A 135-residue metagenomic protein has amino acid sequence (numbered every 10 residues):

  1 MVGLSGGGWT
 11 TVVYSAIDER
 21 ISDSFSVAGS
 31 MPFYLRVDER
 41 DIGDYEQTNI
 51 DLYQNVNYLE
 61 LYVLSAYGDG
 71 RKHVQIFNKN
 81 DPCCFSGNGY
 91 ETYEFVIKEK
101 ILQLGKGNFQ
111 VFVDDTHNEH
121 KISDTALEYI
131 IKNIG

Functional and structural regions predicted by a protein language model:
M1-Y45: Primarily recognizes the serine-hydrolase "nucleophile elbow" in alpha/beta-hydrolase and SGNH/GDSL folds
L4, N78-N80, D114-T116: Structural motif
G8-T11, M31-L35, D81-F85, H117-I122: Flexible loop/turn segments at secondary-structure boundaries
T10-T11, T48, T92, T116 (+1 more regions): Residue-identity detector for threonine
D23, P32-G105: The feature captures the conserved acid-bearing segment of alpha/beta-hydrolase catalytic domains
F95-G135: C-terminal catalytic histidine-bearing segment of alpha/beta-hydrolase fold enzymes
